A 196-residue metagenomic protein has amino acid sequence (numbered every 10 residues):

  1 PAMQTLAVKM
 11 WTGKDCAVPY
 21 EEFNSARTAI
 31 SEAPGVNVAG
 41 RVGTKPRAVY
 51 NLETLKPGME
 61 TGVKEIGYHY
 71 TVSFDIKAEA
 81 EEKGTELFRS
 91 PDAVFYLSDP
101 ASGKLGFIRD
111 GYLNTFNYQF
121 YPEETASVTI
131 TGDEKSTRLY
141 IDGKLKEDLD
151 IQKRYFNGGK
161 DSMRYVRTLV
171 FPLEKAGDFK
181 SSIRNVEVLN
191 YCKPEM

Functional and structural regions predicted by a protein language model:
P1-E53: Flexible, acidic glycine-rich loops studded with aromatic residues
W11-D15, Y191-M196: Short, charged low-complexity linker/loop segments at the C-terminal edge of domains
R47-I108, I183, V188-E195: Extracellular glycan-recognition modules
V72-F74, E123-I141: Short tryptophan-centered beta-strand motifs in secreted/extracellular beta-sheet-rich domains of glycan-recognition
F95, L113-T115, K146-E147: Short, isolated positions in well-ordered beta-strands
G106-S127: Short, aromatic/His-centered strand-loop micro-motif at the edge of beta-sheets
D110, Y140-K144: Short strand-turn-strand beta-turns centered on an Asx-Gly dipeptide
E147-N185: Flexible glycan-contacting loops in extracellular carbohydrate-active proteins
